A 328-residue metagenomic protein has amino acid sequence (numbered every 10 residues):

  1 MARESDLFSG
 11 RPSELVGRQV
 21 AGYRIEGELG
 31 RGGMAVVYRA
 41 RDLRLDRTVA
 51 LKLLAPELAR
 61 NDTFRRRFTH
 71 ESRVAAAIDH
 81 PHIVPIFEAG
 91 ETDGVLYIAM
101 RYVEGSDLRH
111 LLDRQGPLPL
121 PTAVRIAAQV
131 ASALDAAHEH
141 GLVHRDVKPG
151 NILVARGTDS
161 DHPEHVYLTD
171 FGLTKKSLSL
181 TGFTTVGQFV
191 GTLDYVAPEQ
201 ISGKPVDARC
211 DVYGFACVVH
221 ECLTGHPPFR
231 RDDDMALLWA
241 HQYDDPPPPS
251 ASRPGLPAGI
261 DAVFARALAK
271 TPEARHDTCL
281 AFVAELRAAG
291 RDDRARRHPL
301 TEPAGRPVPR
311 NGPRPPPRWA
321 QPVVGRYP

Functional and structural regions predicted by a protein language model:
E26-G32, V37: Protein kinase glycine-rich loop
R41, D194-H298: C-terminal lobe helix-coil module of Hanks-type protein kinase domains
A55-A77: AlphaC helix of the eukaryotic protein kinase fold
R60-T63, A155-P205: Activation segment of protein kinases
A89: Activation-segment/catalytic-loop signature of the eukaryotic protein kinase fold
D93-D107, L111: Conserved short submotifs of the Hanks-type protein kinase catalytic core that shape the nucleotide-binding pocket
I126-A127: Activation segment signature within eukaryotic-like protein kinase domains
V130-L142: Protein kinase catalytic-loop region centered on the HRD/HxD motif
